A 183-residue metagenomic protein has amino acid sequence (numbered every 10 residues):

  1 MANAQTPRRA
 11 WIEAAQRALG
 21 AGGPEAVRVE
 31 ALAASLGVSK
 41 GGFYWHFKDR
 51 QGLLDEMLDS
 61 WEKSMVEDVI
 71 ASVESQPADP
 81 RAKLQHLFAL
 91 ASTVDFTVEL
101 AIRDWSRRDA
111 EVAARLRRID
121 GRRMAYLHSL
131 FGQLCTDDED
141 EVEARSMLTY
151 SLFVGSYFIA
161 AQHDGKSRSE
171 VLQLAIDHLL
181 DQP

Functional and structural regions predicted by a protein language model:
M1-T6, P183: N-terminal intrinsically disordered/low-complexity leader segments
A4-A18, L32, M57-W61, M65 (+2 more regions): Generic hydrophobic, amphipathic alpha-helix propensity
A10, A14-G52, E56: Helix-turn-helix
F47, L90-T93, R103-R108: Short helix-capping/turn signature of helix-turn-helix
R50, M57, W61-M65, Q76 (+3 more regions): Hydrophobic/aromatic residues within well-ordered alpha-helical segments
E56, I70-T97, S146-T149: Hydrophobic alpha-helical connector segments
V66-E67, V94-L100, A110-T136, E143-M147 (+1 more regions): Amphipathic alpha-helical packing segments from all-alpha helical-bundle domains
T97, D140-Q162, R168-H178: Hydrophobic alpha-helical segments that form the core of small-molecule binding pockets and/or dimer interfaces
